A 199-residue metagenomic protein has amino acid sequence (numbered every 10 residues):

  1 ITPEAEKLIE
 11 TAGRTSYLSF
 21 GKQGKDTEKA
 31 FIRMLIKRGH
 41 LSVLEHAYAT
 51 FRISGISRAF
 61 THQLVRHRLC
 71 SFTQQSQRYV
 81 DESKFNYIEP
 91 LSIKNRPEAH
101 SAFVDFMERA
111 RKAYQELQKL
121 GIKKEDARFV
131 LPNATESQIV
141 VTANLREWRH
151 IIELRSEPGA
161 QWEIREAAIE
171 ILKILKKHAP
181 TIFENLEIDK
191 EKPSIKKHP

Functional and structural regions predicted by a protein language model:
I1-P199: Family-specific signature for flavin-dependent thymidylate synthase
